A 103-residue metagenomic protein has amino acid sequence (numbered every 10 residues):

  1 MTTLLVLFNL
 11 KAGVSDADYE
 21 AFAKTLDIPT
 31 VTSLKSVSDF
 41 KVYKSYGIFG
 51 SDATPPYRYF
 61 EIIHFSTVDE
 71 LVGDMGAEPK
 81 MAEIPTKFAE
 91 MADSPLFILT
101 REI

Functional and structural regions predicted by a protein language model:
M1-I103: Macromolecular interaction modules
